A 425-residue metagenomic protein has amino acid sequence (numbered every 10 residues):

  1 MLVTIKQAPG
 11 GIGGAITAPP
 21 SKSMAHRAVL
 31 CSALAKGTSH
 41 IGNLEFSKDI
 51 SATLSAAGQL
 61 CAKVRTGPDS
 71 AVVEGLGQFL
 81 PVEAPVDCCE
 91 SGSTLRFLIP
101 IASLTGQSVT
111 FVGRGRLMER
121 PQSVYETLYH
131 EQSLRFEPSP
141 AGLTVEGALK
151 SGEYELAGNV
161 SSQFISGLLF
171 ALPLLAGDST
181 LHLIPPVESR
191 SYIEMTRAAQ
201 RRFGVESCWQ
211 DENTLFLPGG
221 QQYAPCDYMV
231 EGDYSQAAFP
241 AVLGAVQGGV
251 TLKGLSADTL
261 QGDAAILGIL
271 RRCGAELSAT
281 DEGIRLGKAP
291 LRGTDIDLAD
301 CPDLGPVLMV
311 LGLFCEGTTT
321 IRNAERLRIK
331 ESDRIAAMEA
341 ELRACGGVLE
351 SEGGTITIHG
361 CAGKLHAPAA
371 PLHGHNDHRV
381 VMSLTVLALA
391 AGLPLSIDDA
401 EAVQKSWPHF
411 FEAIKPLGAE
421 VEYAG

Functional and structural regions predicted by a protein language model:
M1-G425: Short, structured segments at the rim of ligand-binding sites
